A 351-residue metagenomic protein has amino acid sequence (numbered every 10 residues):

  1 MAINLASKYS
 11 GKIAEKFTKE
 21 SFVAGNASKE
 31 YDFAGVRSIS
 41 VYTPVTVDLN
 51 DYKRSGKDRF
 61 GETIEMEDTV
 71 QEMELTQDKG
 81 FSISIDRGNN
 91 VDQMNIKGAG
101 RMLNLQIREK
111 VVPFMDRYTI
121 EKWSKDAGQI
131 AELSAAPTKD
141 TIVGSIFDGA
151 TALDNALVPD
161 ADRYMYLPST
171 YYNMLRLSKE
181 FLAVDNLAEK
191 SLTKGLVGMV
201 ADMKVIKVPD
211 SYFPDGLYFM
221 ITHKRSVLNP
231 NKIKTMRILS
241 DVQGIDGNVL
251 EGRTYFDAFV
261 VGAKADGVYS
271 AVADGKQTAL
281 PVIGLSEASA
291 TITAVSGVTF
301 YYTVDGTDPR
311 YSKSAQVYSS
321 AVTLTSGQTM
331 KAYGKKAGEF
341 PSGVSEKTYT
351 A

Functional and structural regions predicted by a protein language model:
M1-M73, D266: N-terminal "assembly arms/tails" that initiate or stabilize quaternary assembly in self-assembling proteins
S40, T46, G61-I64, T69-G98 (+2 more regions): Structured, hydrophobic secondary-structure cores that serve as assembly/anchoring elements
L49-Y52, M174-L177, F259: Short helix/loop capping segments that flank catalytic or ligand/cofactor-binding pockets
N90-A156, V268-D274, Q328, A351: Alpha-helical scaffold segments that mediate packing/assembly in large oligomeric complexes
A127-G195: Extended, solvent-exposed, turn-rich assembly/linker loops in the middle of proteins
L196-G244: Glycine/small-residue-rich hydrophobic helix-like segments
I238-L280: Extended, compositionally biased alpha-helical segments that mediate assembly or anchoring
A273-A351: Short, compositionally stereotyped local motifs that mark structural "simplifiers"
